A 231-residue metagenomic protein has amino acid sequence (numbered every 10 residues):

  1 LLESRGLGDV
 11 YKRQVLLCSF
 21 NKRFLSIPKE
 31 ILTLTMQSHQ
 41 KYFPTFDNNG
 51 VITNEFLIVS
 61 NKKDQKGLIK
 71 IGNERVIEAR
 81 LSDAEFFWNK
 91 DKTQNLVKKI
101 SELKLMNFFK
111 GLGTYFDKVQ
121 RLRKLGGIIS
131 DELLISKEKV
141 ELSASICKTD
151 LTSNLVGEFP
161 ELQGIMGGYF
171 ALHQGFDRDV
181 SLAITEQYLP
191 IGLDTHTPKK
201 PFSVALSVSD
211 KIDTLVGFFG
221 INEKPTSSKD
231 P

Functional and structural regions predicted by a protein language model:
L1-Y11: Single conserved hydrophobic/aromatic residue that forms the stacking wall/gate of nucleotide- or nucleobase-binding
D9-F46: Extended, Lys/Arg-enriched charged tracts that mediate electrostatic binding to polyanionic substrates
K22-P28, L34-T35, I69, N73-F87 (+1 more regions): Negatively charged sequence features
F24-K29, A144, D177-K211, V216-P231: Histidine/acidic-rich helix-loop-helix segments that form or flank divalent-metal centers in metalloenzyme catalytic
Q37-Q40, V51-E85, I221-T226, D230: Extended active-site and interfacial segments that coordinate phosphate-rich ligands in large catalytic machineries
Y42-P44, N49-V51, E55-K63, I71 (+3 more regions): Alpha-helical phosphate/pyrophosphate-handling elements in metalloenzyme active cores
V51-T53, K92-K104, L182-T185, I212-F219: Active-site-adjacent bridging/hinge elements
C147: Active-site microenvironment for binding and transforming phosphate-containing groups
